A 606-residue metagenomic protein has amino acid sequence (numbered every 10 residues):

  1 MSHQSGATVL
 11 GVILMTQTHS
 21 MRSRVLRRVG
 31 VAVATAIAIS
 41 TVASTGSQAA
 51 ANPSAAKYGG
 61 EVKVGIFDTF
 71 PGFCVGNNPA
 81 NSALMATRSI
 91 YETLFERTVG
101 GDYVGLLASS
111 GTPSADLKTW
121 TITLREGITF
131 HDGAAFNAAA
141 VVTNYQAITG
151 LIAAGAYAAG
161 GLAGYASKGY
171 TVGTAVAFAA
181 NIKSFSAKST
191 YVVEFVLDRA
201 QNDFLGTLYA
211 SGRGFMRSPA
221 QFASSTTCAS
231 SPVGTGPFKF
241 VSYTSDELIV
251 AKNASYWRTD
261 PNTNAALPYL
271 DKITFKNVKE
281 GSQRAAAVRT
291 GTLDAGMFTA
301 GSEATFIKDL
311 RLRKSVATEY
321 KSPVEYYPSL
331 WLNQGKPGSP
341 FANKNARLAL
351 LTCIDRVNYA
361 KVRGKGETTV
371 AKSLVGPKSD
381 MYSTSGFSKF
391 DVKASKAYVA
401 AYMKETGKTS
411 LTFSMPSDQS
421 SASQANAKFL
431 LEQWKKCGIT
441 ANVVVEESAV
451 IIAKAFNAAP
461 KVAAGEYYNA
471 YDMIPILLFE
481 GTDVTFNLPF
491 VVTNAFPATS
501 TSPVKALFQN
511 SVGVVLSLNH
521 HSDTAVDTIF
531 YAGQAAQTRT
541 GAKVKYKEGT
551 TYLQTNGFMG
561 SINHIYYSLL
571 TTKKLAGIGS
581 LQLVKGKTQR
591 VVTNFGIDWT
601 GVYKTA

Functional and structural regions predicted by a protein language model:
G65-A115, Q146, V233: N-terminal lobe/hinge region of extracytoplasmic solute-binding protein
S109-G160, E194, R284, P340-A342: Aromatic- and charge-enriched surface segment that lines or borders ligand/interaction sites
T123, A156-R217: Surface-exposed binding/hinge segments that line and control ligand-binding clefts or catalytic entry sites
G155-L162, V241-A251, T274-G338, K361: Extracellular/periplasmic solute-recognition and catalytic clefts
S186, L348, A360-K361, N442-I452 (+4 more regions): Extracytoplasmic/peripheral linker and loop segments enriched in polar/acidic and small residues with frequent Thr/Pro
A200-P268, K272, G601-A606: Gly/Pro-rich hinge or "lid" segments in bacterial periplasmic/extracellular proteins
A342-V444, E548, Y552, Y603-T605: Append "and occasionally in soluble cytosolic enzymes with long acidic Gly/Pro-rich linkers
V504, L569-A606: Long beta-strand-rich cores associated with HINT superfamily self-processing modules
